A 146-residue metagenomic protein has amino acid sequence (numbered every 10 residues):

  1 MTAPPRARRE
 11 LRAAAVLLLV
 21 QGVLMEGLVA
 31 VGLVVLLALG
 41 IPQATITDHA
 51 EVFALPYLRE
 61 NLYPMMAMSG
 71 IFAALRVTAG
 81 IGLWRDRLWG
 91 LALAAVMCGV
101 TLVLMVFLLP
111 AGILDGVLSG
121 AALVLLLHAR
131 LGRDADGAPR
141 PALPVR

Functional and structural regions predicted by a protein language model:
M1-R146: Topology signature of small-to-medium multi-pass alpha-helical membrane proteins
